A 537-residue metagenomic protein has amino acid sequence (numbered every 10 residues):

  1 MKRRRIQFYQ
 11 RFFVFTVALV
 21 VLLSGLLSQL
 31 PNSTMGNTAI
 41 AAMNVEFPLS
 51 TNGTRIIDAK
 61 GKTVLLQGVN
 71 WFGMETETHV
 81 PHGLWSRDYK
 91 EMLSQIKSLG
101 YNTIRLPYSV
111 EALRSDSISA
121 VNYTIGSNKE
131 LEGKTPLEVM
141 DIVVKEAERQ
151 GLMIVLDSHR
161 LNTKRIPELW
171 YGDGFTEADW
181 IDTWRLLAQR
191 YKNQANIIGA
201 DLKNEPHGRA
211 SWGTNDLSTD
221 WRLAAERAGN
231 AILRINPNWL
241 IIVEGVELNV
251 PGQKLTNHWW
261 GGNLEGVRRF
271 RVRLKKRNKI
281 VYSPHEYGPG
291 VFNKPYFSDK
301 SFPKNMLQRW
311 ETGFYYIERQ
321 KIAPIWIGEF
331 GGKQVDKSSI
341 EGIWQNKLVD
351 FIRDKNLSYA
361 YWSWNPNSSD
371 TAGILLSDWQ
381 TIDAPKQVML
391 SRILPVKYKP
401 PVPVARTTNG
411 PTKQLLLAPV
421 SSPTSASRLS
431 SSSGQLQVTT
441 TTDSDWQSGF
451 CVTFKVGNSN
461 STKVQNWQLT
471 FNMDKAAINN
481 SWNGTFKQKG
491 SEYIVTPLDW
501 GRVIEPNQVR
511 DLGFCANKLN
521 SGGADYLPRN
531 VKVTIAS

Functional and structural regions predicted by a protein language model:
G36-R105, I118-Y123, E130: N-terminal carbohydrate-binding accessory modules
L84-I104, A112-R114, S119-G199, D220-L233: An active-site-proximal structural segment forming one wall of the substrate-binding cleft that immediately precedes
W85, G172-D173, A178-G199, K203-L357: Extracellular glycoside hydrolase catalytic/binding regions
K337-S430: Aromatic-rich peripheral "rim/lid" segments of glycoside hydrolase catalytic domains that contact and position glycan
R428-Q447: Low-complexity, acidic Ser/Thr/Pro/Gly-rich terminal tails and inter-domain linkers that flank the onset of structured
W446-T453, Q465, R510: Short, solvent-exposed loop/turn segments enriched in Ser/Thr/Gly
V456-N460: Asparagine-centered strand-capping/turn motif at beta-strand->loop junctions
G513-S537: Terminal connector regions
